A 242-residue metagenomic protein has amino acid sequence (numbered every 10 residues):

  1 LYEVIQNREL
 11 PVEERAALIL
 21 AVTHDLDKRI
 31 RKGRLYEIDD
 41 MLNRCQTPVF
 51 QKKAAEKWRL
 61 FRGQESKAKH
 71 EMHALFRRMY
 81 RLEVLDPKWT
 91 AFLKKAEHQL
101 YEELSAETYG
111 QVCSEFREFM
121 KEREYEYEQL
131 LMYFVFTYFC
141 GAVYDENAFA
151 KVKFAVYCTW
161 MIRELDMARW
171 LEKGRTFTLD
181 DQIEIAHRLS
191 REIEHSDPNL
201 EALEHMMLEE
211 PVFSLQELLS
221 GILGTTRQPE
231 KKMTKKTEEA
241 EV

Functional and structural regions predicted by a protein language model:
L1: A conserved mid-domain beta-alpha-beta active-site/ligand-binding segment of alpha/beta enzyme cores
V4-Q6: Preference for long, solvent-exposed alpha-helical segments and helix-linker "stalks"
R8-V242: Hydrophobic, aromatic-lined core segments that form the binding pocket/scaffold for planar heteroaromatic ligands
